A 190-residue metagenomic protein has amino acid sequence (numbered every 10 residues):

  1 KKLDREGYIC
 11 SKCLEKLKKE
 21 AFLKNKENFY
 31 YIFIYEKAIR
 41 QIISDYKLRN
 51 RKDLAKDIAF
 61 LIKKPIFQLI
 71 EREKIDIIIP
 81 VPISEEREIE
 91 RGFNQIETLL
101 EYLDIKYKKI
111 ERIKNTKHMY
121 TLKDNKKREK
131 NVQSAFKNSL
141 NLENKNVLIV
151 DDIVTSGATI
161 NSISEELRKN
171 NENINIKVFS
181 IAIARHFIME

Functional and structural regions predicted by a protein language model:
K1-E190: Glycine-rich phosphate/pyrophosphate-handling loop used in enzymes and phosphotransfer proteins
